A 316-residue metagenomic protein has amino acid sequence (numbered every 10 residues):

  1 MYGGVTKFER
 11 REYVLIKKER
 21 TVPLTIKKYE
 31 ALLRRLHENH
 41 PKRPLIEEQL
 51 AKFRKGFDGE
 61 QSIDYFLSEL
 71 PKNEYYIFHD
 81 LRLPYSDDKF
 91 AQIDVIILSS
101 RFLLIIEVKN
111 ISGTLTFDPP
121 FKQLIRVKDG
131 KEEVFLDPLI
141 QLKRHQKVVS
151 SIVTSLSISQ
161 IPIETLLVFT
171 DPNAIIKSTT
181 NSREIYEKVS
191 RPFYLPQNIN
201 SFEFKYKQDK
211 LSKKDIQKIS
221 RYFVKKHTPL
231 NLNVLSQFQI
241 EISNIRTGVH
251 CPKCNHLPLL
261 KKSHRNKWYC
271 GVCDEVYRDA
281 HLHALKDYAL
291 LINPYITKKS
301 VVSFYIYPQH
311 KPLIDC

Functional and structural regions predicted by a protein language model:
M1-A91, D129-L136, Q141-D315: Surface-exposed interaction regions that form or flank ligand-binding interfaces
I97-Q123: Active-site beta-strand-loop-beta-strand hairpin of nuclease catalytic cores that positions key catalytic residues
K122-G130: Short glycine/proline- and charge-enriched loop/turn segments that cap or connect secondary-structure elements
